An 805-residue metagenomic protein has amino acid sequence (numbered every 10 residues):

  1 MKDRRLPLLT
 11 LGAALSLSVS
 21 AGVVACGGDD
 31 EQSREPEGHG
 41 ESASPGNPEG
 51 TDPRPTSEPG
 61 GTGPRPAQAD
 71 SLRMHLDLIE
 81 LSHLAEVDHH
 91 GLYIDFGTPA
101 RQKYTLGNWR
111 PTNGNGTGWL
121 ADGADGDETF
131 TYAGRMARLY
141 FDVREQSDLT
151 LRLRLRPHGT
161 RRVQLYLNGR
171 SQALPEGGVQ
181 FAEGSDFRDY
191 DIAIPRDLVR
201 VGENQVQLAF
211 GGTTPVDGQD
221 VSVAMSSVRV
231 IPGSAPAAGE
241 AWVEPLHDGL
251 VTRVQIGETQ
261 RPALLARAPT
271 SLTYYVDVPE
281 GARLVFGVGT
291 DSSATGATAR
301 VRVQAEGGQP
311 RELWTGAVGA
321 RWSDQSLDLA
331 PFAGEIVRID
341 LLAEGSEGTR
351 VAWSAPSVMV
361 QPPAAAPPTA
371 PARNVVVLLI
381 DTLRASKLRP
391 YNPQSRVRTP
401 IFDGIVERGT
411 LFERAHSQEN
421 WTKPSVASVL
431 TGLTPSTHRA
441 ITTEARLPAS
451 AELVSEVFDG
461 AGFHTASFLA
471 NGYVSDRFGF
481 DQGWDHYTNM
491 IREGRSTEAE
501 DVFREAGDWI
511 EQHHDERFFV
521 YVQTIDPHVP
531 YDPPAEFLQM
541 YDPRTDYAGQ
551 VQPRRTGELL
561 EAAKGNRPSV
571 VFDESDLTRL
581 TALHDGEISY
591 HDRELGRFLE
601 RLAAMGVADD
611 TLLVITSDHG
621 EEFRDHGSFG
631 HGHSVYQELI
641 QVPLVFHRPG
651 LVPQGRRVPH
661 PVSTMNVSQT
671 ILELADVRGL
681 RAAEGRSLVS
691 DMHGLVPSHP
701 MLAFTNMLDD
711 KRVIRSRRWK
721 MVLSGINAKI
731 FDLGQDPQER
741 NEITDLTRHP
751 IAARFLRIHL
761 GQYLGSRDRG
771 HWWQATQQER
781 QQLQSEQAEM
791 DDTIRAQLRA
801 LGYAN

Functional and structural regions predicted by a protein language model:
K2-G12: Bacterial N-terminal signal peptides that target proteins for export
T10-A21: Bacterial N-terminal signal peptides
V23-A25: C-terminal motif of bacterial Sec signal peptides marking the signal peptidase cleavage site
G27-A124, R156-G159, G169, R200 (+4 more regions): Catalytic domains that recognize anionic headgroups
Y132-V143: Extracellular ectodomain segments of secreted/surface proteins
S147, P195, R200-G202: A glycine-anchored, Pro-Gly-centered beta-turn/N-cap motif
L165-E176, P195, Q304-G307: Short strand-turn-strand beta-turns centered on an Asx-Gly dipeptide
G184-D191, R321-D324: Aromatic sugar-binding surface patches on proteins that engage polysaccharides or sugar-phosphate polymers
